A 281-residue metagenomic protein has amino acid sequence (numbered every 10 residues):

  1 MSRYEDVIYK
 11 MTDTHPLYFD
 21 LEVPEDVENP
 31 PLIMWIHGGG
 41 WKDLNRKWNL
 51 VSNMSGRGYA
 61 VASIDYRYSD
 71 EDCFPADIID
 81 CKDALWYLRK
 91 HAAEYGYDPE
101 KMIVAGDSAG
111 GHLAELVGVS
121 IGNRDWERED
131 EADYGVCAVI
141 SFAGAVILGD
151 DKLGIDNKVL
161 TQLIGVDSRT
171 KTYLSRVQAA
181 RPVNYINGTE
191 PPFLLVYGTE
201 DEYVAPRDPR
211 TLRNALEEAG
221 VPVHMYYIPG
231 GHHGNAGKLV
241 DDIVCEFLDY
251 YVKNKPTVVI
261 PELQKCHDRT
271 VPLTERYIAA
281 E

Functional and structural regions predicted by a protein language model:
M1-E281: Alpha/beta-hydrolase superfamily serine-hydrolase fold, recognizing
